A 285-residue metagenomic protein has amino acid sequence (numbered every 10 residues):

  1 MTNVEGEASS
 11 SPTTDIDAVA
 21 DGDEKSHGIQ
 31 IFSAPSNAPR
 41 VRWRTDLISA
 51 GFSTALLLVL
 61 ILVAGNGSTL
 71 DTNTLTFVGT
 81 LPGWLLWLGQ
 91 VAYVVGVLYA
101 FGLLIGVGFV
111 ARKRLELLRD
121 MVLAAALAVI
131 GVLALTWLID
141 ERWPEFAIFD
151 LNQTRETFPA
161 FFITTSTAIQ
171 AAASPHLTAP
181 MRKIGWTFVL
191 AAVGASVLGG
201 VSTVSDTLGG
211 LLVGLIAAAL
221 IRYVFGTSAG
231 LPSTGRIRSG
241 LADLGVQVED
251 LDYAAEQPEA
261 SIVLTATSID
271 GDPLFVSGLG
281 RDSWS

Functional and structural regions predicted by a protein language model:
T2-E7, P12-E156, I163-P175, A179-K183 (+1 more regions): Hydrophobic alpha-helical bundle signature of multipass membrane enzymes
L117, L241, G245-V248: Alpha-helical transmembrane segments and immediately membrane-proximal extracytoplasmic
P144-D243: Membrane-embedded catalytic cores of phosphoryl/pyrophosphoryl-handling enzymes
F162, P258-S261: A short, glycine/Asx- and small/polar-enriched loop/turn that sits immediately N-terminal to a beta-strand
L208, V213, I262-V263, P273: Proline-rich, low-complexity intrinsically disordered regions
D252-Q257: Protein kinase glycine-rich loop
A260-S268: Conserved ATP phosphate-binding architecture of protein kinases
T267-S285: ATP-binding glycine-rich loop module of kinase domains
